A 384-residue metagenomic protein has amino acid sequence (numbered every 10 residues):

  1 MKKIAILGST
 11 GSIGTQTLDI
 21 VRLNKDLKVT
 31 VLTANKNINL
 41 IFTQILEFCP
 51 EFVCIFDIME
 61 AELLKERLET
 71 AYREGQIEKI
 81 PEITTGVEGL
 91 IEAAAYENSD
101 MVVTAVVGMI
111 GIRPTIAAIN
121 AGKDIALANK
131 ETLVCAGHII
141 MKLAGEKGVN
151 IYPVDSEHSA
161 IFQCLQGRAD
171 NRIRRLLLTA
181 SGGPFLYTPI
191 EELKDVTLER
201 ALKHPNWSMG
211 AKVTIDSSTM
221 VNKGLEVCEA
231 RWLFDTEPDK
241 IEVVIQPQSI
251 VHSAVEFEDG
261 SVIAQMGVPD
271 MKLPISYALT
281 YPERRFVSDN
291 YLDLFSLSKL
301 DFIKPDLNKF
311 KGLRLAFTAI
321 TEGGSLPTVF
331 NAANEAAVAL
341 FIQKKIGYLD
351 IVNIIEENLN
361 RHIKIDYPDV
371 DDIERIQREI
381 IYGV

Functional and structural regions predicted by a protein language model:
M1-V384: Catalytic, metal-anchored helix/loop core of enzyme active sites in primary metabolism
